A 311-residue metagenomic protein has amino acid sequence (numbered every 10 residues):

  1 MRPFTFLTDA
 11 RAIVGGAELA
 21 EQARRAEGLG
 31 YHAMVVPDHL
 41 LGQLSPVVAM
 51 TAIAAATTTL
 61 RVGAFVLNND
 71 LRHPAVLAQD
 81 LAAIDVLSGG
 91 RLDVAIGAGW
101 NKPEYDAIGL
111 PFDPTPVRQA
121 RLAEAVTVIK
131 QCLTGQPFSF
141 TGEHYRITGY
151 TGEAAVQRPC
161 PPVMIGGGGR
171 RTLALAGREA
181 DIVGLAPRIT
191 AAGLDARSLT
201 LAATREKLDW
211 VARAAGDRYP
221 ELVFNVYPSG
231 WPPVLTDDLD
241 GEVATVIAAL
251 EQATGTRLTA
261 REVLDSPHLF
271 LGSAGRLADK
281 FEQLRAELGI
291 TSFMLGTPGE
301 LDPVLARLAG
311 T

Functional and structural regions predicted by a protein language model:
M1-T311: Active-site-adjacent structural elements that line small-molecule/cofactor binding pockets in enzymes
